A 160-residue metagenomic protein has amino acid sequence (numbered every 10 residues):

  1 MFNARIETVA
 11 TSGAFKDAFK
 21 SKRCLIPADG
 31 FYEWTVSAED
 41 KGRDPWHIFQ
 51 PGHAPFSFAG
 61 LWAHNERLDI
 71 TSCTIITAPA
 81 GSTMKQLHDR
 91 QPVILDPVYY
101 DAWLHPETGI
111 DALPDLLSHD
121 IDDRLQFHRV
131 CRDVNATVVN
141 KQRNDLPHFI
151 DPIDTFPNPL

Functional and structural regions predicted by a protein language model:
M1-L160: A structured binding-face within diverse protein domains that lines the active/interaction site
